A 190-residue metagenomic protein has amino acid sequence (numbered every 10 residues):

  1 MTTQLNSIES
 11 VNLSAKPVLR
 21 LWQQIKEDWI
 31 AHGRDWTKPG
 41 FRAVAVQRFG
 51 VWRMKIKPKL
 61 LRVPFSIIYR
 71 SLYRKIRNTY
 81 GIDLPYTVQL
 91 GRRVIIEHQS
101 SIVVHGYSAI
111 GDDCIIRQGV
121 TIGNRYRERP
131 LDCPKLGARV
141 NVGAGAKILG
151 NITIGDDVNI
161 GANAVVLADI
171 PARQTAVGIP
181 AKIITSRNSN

Functional and structural regions predicted by a protein language model:
M1-Y80, N190: Terminal amphipathic alpha-helical/low-complexity segments used for targeting or macromolecular assembly
Y80, Y86, G91-R92, E97-G106 (+11 more regions): Left-handed beta-helix
